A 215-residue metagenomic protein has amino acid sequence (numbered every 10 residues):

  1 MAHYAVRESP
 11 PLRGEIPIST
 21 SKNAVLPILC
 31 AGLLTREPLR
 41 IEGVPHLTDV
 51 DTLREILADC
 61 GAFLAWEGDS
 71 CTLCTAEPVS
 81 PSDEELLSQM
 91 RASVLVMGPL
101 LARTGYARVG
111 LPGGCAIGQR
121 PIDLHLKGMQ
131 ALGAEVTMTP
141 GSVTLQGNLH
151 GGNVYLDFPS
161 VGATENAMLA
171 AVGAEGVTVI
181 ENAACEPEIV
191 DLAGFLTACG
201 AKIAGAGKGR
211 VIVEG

Functional and structural regions predicted by a protein language model:
M1-G215: Structural preference for solvent-exposed beta-strand-turn elements and adjacent flexible terminal/loop segments within
